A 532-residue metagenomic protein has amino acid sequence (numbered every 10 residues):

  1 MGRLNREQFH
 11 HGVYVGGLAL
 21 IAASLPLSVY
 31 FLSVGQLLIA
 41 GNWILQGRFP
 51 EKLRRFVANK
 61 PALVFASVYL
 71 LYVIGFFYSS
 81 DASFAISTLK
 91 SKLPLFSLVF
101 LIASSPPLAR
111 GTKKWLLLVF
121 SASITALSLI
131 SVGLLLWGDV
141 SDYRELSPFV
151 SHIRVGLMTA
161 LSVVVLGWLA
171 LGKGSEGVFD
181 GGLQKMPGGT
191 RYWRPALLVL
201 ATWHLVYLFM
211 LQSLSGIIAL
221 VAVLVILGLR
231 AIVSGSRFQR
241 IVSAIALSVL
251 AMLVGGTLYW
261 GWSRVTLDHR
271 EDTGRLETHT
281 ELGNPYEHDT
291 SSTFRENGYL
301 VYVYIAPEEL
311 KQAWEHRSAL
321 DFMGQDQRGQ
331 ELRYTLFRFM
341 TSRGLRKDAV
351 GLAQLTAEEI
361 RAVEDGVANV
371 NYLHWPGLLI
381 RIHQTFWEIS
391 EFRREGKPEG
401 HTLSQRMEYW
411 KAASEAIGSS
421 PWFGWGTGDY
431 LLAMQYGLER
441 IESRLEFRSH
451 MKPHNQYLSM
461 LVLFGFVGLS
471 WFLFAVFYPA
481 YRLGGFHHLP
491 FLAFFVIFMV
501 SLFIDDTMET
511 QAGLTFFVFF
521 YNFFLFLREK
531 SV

Functional and structural regions predicted by a protein language model:
M1-G16, V57-L63, Y192-W193: N-terminal membrane topogenic signal
G17-L25, L38-F96, R110, K114 (+2 more regions): N-terminal hydrophobic segments of proteins, predominantly signal-anchor/transmembrane helices of inner/organellar
L18-P26, L197-Q212, I497-F503: Membrane-interface alpha helices of multi-pass inner-membrane proteins
L27-L32, S87-S91, S147-S162, Q212-G216 (+3 more regions): Membrane-interface micro-motifs in multi-pass membrane enzymes
L38-I44, L220, L224, A475 (+2 more regions): Transmembrane alpha-helices of multi-pass inner-membrane enzymes
V73-F76, S97, G111-S141, V150-L336 (+2 more regions): Alpha-helical transmembrane segments of multi-pass inner-membrane proteins
M323, Q330-D348, H383, S390-S419 (+1 more regions): Long extracytoplasmic/lumenal interhelical loops at the membrane interface of multi-pass membrane proteins
R440, L463-V496: Hydrophobic transmembrane alpha-helices and their immediate junctions
